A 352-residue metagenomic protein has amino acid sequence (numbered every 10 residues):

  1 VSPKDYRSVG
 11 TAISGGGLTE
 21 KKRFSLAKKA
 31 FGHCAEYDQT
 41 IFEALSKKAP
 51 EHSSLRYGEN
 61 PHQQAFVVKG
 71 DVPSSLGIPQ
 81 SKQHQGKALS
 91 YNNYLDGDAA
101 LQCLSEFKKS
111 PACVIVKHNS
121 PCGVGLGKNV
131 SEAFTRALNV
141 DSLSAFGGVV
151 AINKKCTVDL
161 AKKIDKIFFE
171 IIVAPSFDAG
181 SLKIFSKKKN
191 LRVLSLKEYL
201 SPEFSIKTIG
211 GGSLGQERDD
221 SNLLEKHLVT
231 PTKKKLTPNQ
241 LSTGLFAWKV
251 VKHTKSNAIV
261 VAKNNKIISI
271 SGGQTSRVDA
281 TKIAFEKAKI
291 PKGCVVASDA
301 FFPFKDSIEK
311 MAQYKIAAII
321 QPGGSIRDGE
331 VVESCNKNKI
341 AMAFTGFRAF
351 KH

Functional and structural regions predicted by a protein language model:
V1-S2, L194: Short acidic-hydrophobic, aromatic-tinged amphipathic segments that line or gate anion-handling sites
P3-K47: Internal, active-site/partner-interface "lid" segment
V9, H33-H352: ATP-dependent carboxylate/acyl-activation modules
